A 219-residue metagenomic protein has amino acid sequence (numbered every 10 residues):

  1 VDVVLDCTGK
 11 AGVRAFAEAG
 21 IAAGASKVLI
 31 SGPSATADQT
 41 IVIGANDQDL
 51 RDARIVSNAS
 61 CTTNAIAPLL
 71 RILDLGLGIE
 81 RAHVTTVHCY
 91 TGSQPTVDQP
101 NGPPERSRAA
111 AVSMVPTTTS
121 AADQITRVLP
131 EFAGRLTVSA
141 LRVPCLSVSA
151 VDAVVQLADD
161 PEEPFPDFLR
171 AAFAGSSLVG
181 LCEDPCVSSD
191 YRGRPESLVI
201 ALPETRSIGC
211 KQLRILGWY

Functional and structural regions predicted by a protein language model:
V1, G78-L213: C-terminal substrate-binding/catalytic lobe of Rossmann-fold NAD(P)-dependent oxidoreductases
V1-T96, P100-S107, S207: N-terminal Rossmann-like NAD(P) cofactor-binding subdomain of oxidoreductases, focused on the glycine-rich
A53-S57, Q212-G217: Short pre-catalytic strand/loop immediately N-terminal to key active-site residues, enriched for Gly-Thr
A59-S60, M114-V115, W218: Hydrophobic alpha-helical scaffolding
